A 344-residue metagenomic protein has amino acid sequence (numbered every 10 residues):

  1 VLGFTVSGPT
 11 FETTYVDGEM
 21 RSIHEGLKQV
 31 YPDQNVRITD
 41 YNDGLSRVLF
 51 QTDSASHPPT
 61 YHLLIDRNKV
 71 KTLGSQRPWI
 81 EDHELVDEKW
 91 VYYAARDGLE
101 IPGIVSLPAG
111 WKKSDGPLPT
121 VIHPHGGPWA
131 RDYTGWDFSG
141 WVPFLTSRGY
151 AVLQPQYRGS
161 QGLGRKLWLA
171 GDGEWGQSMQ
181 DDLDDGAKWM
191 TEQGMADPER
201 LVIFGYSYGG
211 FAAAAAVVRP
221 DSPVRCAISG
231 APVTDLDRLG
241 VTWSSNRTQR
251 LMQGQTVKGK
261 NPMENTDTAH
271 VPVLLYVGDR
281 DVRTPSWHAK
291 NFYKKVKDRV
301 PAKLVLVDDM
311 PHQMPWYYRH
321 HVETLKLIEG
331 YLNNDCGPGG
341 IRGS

Functional and structural regions predicted by a protein language model:
F4, F11-W111, Y133, D137-G140 (+1 more regions): Non-catalytic accessory segments flanking enzyme active sites
W79-E199, Y206-S207, A212, L239-T242: Cap/lid segment of the alpha/beta-hydrolase catalytic domain
I203-G205, G230, Y276: Short beta-strand immediately N-terminal to the catalytic nucleophile in serine-hydrolase-like folds
G210-D221: Short glycine-enriched nucleophile-adjacent loop and the immediately C-terminal alpha-helix near the catalytic center
R225, A231-V271: Mobile cap/lid helix-loop segments that gate and shape the active-site cleft of serine hydrolases
A269, L275-V277, D281: Short beta-strand/loop motif that positions the catalytic acidic residue of the alpha/beta-hydrolase fold
V282-K290: Conserved alpha/beta-hydrolase "acid-adjacent" motif
K290, K297-S344: C-terminal catalytic histidine-bearing segment of alpha/beta-hydrolase fold enzymes
